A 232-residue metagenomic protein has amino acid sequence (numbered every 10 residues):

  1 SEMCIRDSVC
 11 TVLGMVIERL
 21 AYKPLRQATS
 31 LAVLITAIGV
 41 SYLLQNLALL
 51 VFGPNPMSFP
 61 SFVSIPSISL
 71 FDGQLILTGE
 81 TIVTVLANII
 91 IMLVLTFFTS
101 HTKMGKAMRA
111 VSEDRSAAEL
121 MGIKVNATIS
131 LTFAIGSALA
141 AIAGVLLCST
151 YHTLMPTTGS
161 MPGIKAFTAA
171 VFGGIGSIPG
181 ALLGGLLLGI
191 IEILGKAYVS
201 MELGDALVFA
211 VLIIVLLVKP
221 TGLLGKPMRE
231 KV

Functional and structural regions predicted by a protein language model:
S1, Q27-L31, I178: Membrane-helix interface segments
M3-I5: Short, small-residue-biased leader/transition segments that mark boundaries at the very start of proteins
S8-L13, I38-A48, A87-T96, S137-A143 (+3 more regions): Hydrophobic core segments of alpha-helical transmembrane domains in multi-pass membrane transport and ion-translocation
C10-A28, G180, G184-G185: Transmembrane-helix boundary motif in ABC transporter permease subunits
A21-Y22, L43, A117-A118, V171 (+2 more regions): Hydrophobic/aromatic residues within transmembrane alpha-helices of multi-pass small-molecule transporters
P24-H101, T128, L194, V199 (+3 more regions): Transmembrane helix-bundle core of multi-pass membrane transporters and related energy-transducing complexes
Q74-L154, I178-G184: Helix-loop-helix "hairpin" substructures at the membrane interface of multi-pass membrane proteins
A141-I142, M155-I175, L186, I190 (+1 more regions): Hydrophobic alpha-helical segments embedded in the membrane of multi-pass proteins
